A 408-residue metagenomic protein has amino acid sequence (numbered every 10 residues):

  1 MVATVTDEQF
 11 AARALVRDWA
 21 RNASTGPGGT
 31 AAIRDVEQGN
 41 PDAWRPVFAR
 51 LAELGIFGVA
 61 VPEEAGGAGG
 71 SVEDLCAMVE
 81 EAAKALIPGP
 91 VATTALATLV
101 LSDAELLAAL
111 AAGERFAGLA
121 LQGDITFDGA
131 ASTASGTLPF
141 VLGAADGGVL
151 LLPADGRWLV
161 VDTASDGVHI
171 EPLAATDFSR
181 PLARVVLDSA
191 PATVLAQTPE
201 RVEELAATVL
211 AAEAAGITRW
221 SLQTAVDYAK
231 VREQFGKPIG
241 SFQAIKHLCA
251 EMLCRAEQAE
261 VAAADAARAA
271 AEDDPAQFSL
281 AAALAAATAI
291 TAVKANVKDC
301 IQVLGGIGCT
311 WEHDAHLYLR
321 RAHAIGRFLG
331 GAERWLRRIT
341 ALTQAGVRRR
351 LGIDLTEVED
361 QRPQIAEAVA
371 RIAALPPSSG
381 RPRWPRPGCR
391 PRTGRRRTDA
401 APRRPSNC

Functional and structural regions predicted by a protein language model:
M1-A85, E204, T208-C408: Alpha-helical interface subdomain recognition
S24, G89-A104: N-terminal glycine-rich flavin-associated loop
V47, D74-L75, T93-A97, L106 (+2 more regions): Generic hydrophobic, aliphatic-rich segments that mediate packing or membrane embedding
A60, P88, F116-G118, L150-L151 (+1 more regions): Short glycine-aspartate micro-motif
E73, T93, S102, D146-V149 (+4 more regions): Surface-exposed beta-strand edges and their flanking turn/coil or helix-capping segments
A85-P88, T198: Acidic, Pro/Ser/Gly/Ala-rich intrinsically disordered segments
L99, A104-Q223, D227, R350-E367 (+2 more regions): FAD-binding core of flavoproteins
